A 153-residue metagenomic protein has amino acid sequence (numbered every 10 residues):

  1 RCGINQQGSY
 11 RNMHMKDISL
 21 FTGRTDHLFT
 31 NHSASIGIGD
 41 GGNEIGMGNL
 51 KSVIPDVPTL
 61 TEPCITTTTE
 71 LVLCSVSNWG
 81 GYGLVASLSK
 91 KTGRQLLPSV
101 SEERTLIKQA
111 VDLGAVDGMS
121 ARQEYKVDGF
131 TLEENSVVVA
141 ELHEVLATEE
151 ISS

Functional and structural regions predicted by a protein language model:
R1-D26: An acidic, phosphate/nucleotide-engaging active-site surface
R1-Q7, G39-I45, S77-W79: Gly/Ser/Thr-rich loops at beta-strand to alpha-helix junctions that form or flank small-molecule/cofactor-binding
L20-D56: Catalytic cores of nucleophile-dependent amide-cleaving enzymes
E44-S153: C-terminal functional extensions of proteins
